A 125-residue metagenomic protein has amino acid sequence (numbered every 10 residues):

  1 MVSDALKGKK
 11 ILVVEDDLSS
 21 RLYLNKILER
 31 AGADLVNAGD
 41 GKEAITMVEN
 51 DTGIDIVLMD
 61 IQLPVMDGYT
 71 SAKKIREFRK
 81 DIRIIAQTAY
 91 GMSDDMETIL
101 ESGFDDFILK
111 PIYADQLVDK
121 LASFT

Functional and structural regions predicted by a protein language model:
E15: Conserved acidic carboxylate
L22-R30: Charged docking surfaces used in two-component/phosphorelay signaling
N37-I56: Acidic, metal-coordinating helix/loop segments flanking the phosphotransfer/catalytic sites of two-component signaling
E49-T52, I75-D81, S102: Conserved phosphotransfer cores of two-component systems
P64, M92: The feature encodes the CheY-like receiver
I112-L121: C-terminal output helix
